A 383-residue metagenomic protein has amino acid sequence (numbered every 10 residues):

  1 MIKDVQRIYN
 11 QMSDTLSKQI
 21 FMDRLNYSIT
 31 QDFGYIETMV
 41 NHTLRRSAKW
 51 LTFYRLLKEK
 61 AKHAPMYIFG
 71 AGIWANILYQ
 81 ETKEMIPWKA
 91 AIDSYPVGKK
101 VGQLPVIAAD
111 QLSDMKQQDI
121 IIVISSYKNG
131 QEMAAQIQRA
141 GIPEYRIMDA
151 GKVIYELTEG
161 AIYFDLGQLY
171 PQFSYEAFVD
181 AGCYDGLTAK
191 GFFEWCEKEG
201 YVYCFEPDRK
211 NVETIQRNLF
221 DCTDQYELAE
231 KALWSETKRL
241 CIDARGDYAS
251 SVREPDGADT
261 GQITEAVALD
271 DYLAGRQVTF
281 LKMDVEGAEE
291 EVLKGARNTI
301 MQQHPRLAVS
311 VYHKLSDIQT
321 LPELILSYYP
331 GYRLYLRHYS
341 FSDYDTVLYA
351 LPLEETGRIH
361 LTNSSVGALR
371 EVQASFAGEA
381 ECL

Functional and structural regions predicted by a protein language model:
M1-W88, S94-L383: Phosphate/nucleotide-binding beta-alpha loop and adjacent structural elements of enzyme active sites
